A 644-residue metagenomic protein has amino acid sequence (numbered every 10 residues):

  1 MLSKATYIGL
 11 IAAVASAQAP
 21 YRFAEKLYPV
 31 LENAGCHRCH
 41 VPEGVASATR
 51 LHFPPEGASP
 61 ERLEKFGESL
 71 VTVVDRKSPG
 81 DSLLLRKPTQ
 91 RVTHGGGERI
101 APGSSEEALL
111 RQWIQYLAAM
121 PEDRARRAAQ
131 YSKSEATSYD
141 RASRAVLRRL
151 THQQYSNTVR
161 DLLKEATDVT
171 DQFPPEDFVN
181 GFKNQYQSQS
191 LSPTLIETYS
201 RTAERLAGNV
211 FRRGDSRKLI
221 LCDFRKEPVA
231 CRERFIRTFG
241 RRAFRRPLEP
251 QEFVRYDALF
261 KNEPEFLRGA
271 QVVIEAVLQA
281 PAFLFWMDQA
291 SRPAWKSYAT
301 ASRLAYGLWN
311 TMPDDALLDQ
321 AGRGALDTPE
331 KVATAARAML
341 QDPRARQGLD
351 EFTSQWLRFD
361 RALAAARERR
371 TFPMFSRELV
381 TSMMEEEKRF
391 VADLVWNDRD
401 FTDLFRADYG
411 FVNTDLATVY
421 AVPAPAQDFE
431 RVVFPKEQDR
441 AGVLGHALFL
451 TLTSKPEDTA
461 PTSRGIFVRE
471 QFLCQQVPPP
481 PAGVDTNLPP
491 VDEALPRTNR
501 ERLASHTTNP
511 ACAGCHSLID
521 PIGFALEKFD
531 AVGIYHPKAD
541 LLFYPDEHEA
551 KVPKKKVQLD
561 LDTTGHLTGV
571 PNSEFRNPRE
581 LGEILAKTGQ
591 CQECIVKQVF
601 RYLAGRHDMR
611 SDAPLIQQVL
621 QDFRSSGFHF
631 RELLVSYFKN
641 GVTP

Functional and structural regions predicted by a protein language model:
M1-I8: Bacterial N-terminal signal peptides that target proteins for export
I8-Q18: Hydrophobic h-region of N-terminal signal peptides that target proteins for export in Gram-negative bacteria
S16-C222, R241-R242, R246-E249, F253-E263 (+6 more regions): Aromatic- and Gly/Pro-enriched helix-to-coil junctions and flexible linker segments
A17-A58, V73-D81, R86, V92-R111 (+7 more regions): Sequence context surrounding c-type heme c attachment/ligation sites in exported
A34, L267-A270, P281, D315 (+3 more regions): Loop/turn elements at helix/coil->beta-strand transitions in domains of secreted/extracellular proteins
E106, Q112-W113, D123, L162 (+10 more regions): Extended surface/linker regions that mediate inter-domain or inter-protein docking in multi-component redox
A230-F235, L267-I274, A294-T300, E632: Alpha-helical scaffolds flanking conserved acidic
E252, Y256, P281-W286, T300 (+7 more regions): Extended, hydrophobic alpha-helical segments in both membrane/secreted and soluble proteins
